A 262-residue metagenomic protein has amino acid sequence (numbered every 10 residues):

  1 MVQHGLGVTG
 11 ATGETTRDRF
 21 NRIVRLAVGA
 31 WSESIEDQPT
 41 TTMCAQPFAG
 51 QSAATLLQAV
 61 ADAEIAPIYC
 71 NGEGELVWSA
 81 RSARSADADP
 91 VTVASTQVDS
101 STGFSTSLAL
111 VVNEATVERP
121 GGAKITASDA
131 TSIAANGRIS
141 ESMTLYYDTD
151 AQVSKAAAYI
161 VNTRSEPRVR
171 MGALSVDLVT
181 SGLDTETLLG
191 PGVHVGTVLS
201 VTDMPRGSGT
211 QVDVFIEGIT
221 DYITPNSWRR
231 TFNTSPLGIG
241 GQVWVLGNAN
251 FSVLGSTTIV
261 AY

Functional and structural regions predicted by a protein language model:
M1-R22, S34-A59, D87: Short acidic/polar beta-strand-loop edge motifs in secreted extracellular and Gram-negative envelope-associated
G10-E14, T55-D62, P67-D213, G218-N226 (+1 more regions): Acidic, small/polar-enriched beta strand-loop surface segments
R230-F232: Short aromatic-glycine-enriched beta-strand elements
